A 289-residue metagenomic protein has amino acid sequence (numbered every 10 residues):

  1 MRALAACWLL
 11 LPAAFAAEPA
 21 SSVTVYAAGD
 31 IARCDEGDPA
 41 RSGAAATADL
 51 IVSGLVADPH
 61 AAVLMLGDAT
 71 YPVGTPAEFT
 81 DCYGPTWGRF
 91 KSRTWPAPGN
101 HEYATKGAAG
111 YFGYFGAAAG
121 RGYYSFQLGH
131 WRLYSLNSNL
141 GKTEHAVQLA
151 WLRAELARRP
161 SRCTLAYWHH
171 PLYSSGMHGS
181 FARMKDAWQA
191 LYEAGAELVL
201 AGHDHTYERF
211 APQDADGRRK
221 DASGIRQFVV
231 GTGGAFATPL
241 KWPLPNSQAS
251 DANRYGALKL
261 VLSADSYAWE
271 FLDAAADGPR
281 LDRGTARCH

Functional and structural regions predicted by a protein language model:
L4-A13: Bacterial N-terminal signal peptides
F15-E78, K142, A154, S174-S175: N-terminal active-site segment of His-dependent metallophosphoesterases
V25-A27, L64, L133-S135, L165-Y167 (+1 more regions): Structural motif
G29-D30, G67-D68, G99, W168 (+1 more regions): Active-site flanking residues adjacent to catalytic metal/cofactor-binding acidic residues
E36-D38, Y71-T164, H178-E193, L198 (+1 more regions): Extended active-site neighborhood of metal-dependent phosphoesterases/phosphodiesterases
S135, Y267-F271: Short hydrophobic/aromatic-rich beta-strand segments that constitute the beta-sheet cores of beta-sandwich/beta-barrel
W168-P171, H203-D204, L272: Short, well-ordered beta-to-alpha junction loops that form the rim of enzyme active sites and present histidine/acidic
E270-L281: Short, solvent-exposed aromatic-acidic interface loops
